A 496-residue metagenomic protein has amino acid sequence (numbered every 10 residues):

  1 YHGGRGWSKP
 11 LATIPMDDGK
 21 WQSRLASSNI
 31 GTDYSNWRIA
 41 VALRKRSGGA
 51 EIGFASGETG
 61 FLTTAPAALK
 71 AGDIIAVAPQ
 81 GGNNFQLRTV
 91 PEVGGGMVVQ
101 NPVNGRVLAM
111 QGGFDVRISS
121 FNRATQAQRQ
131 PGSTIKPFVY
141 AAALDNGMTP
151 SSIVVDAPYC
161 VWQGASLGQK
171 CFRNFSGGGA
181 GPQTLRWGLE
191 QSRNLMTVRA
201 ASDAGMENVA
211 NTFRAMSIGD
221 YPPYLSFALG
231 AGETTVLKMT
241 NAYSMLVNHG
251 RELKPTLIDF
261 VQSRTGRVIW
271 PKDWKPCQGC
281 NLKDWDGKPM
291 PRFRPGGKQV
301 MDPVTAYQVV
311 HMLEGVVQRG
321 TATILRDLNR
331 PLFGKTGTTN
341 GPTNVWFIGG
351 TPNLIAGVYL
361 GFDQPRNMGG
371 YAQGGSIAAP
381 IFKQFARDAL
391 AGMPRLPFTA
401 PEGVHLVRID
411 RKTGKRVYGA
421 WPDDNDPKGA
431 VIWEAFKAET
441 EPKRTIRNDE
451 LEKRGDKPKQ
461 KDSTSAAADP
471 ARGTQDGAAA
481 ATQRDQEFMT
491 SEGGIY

Functional and structural regions predicted by a protein language model:
Y1, V103-R106, P137-L144, M196 (+5 more regions): Active-site-proximal alpha-helical segments within enzyme catalytic domains
Y1-R129, S133-P137, A141, M148-S152 (+3 more regions): Periplasmic/cell-envelope proteins involved in peptidoglycan metabolism and beta-lactam response
Y1-S27, R44-G48, A55-S56, S152 (+5 more regions): Soluble, non-transmembrane domains of envelope/secretory-pathway proteins that act on or interact with carbohydrate
S28-N29, L62-A65, V93-G95, F121-R129 (+7 more regions): Second-shell loop/turn segments in exported
V98-V99, L108-M110, S152-I153, W187 (+9 more regions): Structural recognition of the beta-strand scaffold that forms the well-ordered cores of secreted hydrolase catalytic
V103-N104, M148-V209, Y224, E252 (+2 more regions): Conserved catalytic neighborhood of penicillin-recognizing serine enzymes
G168-R173, G205-N241: Mid-domain, small-residue-enriched loop/turn segments at the edges of structured enzyme/sensor domains
Q308-G337: Active-site Gly/Thr loop motif
